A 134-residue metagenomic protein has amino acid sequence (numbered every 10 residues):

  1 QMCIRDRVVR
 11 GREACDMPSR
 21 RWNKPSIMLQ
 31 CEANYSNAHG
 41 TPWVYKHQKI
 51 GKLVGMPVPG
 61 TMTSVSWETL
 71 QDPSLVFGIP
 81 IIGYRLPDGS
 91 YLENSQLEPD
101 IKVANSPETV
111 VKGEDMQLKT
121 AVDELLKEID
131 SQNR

Functional and structural regions predicted by a protein language model:
Q1, R5-R134: C-terminal "post-core" interaction segments
